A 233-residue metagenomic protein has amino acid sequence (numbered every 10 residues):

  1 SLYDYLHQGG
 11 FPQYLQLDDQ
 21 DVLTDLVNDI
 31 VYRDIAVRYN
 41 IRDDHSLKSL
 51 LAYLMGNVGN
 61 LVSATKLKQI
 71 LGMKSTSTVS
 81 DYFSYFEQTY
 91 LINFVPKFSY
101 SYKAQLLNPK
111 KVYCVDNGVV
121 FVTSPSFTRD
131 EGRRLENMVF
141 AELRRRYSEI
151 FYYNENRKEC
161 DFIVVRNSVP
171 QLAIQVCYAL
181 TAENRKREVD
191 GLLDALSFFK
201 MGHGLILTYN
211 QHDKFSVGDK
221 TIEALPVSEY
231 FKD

Functional and structural regions predicted by a protein language model:
S1-G10: Amphipathic alpha-helical segments of the small helical/lid subdomains adjacent to P-loop NTPase cores
F11, L15-P170: Accessory nucleic acid-recognition modules appended to NTPase machines
E149, H203, T221-E223: Conserved beta-strand segments of alpha/beta enzyme cores
C160, A182-R185, D213-V217: Short active-site-adjacent structural elements
Q171-T181: Active-site ExK catalytic segment of metal-dependent nucleases
A179, K186-F199: Short, charged, amphipathic alpha-helix that recurs within catalytic cores of restriction-modification and other
G202-T208: Short, hydrophobic beta-strand segments that form beta-sheet elements in well-ordered domains
N210-D233: Domain-level recognition of nuclease-like catalytic cores that cleave nucleotide substrates
